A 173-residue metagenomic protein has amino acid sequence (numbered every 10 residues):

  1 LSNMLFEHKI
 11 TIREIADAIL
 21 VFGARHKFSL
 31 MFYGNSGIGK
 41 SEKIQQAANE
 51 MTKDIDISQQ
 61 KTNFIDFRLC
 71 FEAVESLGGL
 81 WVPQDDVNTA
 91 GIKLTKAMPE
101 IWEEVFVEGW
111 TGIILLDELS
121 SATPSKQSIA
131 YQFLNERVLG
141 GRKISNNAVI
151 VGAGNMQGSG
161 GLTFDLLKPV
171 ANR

Functional and structural regions predicted by a protein language model:
S2-R173: AAA+ P-loop NTPase catalytic core and its hallmark functional loops
